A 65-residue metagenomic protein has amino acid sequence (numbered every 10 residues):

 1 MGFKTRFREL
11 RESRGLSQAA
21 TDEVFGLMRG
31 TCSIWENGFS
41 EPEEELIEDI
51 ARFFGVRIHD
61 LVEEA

Functional and structural regions predicted by a protein language model:
M1-G15: A short, Lys/Arg-rich alpha-helix, primarily the initiator
F7, Q18, R29, E44-I47: Helix-turn-helix DNA-binding elements, focusing on the entry/boundary residues of the two helices that contact DNA
R11, D22, A51: The alpha-helix within a helix-turn-helix
G15-I34: Short alpha-helical DNA-recognition segment
G26, E45-D60: DNA major-groove recognition helix of helix-turn-helix/homeodomain DNA-binding modules
I34, E63-E64: Phosphate-coordinating loops and pocket residues in cytosolic domains that bind phosphorylated ligands
W35-E36, F54: DNA major-groove recognition helix of helix-turn-helix
